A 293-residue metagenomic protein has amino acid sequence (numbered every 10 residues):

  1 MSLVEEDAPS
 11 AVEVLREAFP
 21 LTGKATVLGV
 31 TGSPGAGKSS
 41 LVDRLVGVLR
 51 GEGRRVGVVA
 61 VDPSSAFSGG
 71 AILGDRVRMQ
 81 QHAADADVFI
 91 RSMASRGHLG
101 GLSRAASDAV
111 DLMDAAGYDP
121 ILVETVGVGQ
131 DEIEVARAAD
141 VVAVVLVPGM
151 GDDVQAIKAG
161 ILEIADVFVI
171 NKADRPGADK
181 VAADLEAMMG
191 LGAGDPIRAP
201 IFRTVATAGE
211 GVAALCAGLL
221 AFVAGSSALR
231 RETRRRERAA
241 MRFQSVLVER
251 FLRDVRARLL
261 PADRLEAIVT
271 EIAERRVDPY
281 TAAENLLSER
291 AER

Functional and structural regions predicted by a protein language model:
M1-L28, A36, L45-D131, A138-V147 (+1 more regions): Nucleotide-state-sensitive switch-loop elements of NTP-binding domains
G29, D62, A106, E124 (+4 more regions): Residue-level signature of catalytic and energy-coupling elements of molecular machines, predominantly ATP/GTP-dependent
G32: The Walker A (P-loop) glycine that initiates the GxxxxGKT/S ATP-binding motif of P-loop NTPases
L41: Hydrophobic positions on the alpha1 helix immediately C-terminal to the Walker A/P-loop
G74-M79, A139-D140, L162, E186-M188 (+1 more regions): Short, hinge-like loop/turn segments at secondary-structure boundaries
V135, P148-P176: Flexible active-site lid/hinge loop adjacent to a nucleotide/diphosphate and Mg2+-phosphate binding pocket
I164-V167, A173-G225: Canonical P-loop GTPase G-domain recognition
R203, A214-E292: Long, well-ordered amphipathic alpha-helical subdomains in the mid-to-C-terminal portions of large enzyme subunits
